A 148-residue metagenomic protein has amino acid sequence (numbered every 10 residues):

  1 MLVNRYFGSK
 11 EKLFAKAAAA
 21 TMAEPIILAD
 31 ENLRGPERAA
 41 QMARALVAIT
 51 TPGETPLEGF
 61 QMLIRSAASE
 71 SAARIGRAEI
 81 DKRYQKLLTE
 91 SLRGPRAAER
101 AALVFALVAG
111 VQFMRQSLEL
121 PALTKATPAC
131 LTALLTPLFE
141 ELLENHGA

Functional and structural regions predicted by a protein language model:
M1-K12, K16: Helix-turn-helix
A18, T50-D81: Amphipathic alpha-helical segments used for helix-helix packing
A18-E24: Short, basic, alpha-helical segments at the C-terminal edge of helix-turn-helix-like DNA-binding modules
E24-A29, E144-G147: Short, charged, intrinsically disordered terminal tails
I26-F60: Hydrophobic alpha-helical connector segments
L46, F60-A67, V104-Q112: Short alpha-helical scaffolding segments that buttress acidic/His motifs in well-ordered protein cores
A73-D81, T89-L142, H146-A148: Hydrophobic/aromatic-rich alpha-helical bundle segments in the mid-to-C-terminal region
Y84: Lipid deacylating catalytic domains
